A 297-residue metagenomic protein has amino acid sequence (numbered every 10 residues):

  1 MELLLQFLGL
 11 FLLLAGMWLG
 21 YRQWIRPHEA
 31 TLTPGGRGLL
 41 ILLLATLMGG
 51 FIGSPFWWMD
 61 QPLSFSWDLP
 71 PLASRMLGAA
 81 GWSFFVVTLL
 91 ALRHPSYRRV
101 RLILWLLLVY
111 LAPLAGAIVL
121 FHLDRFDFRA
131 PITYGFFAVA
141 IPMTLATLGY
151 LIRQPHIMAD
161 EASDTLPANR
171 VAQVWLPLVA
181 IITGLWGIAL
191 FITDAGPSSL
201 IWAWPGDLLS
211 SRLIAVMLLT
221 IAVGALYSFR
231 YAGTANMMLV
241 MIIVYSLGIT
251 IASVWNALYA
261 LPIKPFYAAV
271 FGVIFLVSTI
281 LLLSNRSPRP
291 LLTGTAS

Functional and structural regions predicted by a protein language model:
E2-I103, G196-W204, F266-Y267, L281-N285: An N-terminus-focused feature that recognizes amino-terminal "leader" regions
E2-Q6, S83-M158, G248, A252-W255 (+1 more regions): Hydrophobic, ordered structural segments
L3-F7, R37-L44, L72-R75, R101-L108 (+5 more regions): Alpha-helical transmembrane segments of integral membrane proteins
G9, L13-G16, F51-P55, G78 (+11 more regions): Small-residue hotspots
Y21-G36, Q154-V171, T293-S297: Membrane-interfacial, low-structure loops and terminal tails that flank and connect transmembrane helices in multi-pass
G36-I52, A159-R230: Surface-exposed interaction/gating patches
M48, L72-L90, V109, L209-F229 (+1 more regions): Core segments of alpha-helical transmembrane spans in multipass integral membrane proteins
P55-L63, I118-D127, L190-S199, I251-A260: Juxtamembrane "helix-exit" motif on the non-cytosolic side of transmembrane helices
